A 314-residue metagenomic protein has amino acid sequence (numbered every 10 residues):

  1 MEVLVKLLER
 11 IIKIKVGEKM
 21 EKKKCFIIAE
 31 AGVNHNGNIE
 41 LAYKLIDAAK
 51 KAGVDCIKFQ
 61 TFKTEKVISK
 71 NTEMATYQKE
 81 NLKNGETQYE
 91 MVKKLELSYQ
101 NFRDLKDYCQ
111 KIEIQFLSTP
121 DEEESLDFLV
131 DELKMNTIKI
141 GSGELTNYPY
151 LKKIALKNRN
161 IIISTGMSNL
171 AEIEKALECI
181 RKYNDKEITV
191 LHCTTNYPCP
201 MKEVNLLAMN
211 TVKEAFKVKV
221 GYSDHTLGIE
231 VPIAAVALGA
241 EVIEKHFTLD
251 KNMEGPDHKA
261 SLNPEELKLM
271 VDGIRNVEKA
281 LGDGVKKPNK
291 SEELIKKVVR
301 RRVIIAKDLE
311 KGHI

Functional and structural regions predicted by a protein language model:
L4-I314: Catalytic cores and adjacent flexible loops of soluble metabolic enzymes that perform enolate/carbanion chemistry on
